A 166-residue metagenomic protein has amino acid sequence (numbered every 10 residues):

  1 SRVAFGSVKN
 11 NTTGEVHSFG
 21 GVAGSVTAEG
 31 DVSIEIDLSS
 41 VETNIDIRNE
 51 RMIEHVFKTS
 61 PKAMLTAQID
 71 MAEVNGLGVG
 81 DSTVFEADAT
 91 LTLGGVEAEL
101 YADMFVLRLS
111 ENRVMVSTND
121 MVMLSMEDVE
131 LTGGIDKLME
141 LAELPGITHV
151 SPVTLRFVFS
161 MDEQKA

Functional and structural regions predicted by a protein language model:
S1-A166: Low-complexity, acidic/polar, glycine-enriched regions of mature
